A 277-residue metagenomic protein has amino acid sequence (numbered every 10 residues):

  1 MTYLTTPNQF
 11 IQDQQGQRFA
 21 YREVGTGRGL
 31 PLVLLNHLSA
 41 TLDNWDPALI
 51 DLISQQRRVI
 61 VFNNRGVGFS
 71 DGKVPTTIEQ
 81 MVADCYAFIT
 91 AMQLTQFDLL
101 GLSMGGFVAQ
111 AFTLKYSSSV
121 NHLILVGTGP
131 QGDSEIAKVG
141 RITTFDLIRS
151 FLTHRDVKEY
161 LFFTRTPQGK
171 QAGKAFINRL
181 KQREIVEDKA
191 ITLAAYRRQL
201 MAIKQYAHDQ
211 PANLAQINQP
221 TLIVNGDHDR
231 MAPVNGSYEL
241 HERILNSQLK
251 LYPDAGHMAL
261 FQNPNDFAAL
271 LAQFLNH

Functional and structural regions predicted by a protein language model:
Q17-D71: Conserved HGGG/HGGXW glycine-rich cap/lid loop of the alpha/beta-hydrolase fold
I60-L100, A269: Active-site loop/oxyanion-hole signature of alpha/beta-hydrolase fold enzymes
L114, N121-T153: Flexible "cap/lid" loop of the alpha/beta hydrolase fold
D156-H208, A212-N213: Conserved alpha/beta-hydrolase catalytic His-Asp/Glu region
I217, I223-N225: Short beta-strand/loop motif that positions the catalytic acidic residue of the alpha/beta-hydrolase fold
H228-A232: Acidic catalytic loop of the alpha/beta-hydrolase fold
Y238-M258: Catalytic histidine neighborhood in serine/cysteine hydrolases with alpha/beta-hydrolase-type architecture
A255-A268: Catalytic histidine-centered segment of alpha/beta-hydrolase-like enzymes
